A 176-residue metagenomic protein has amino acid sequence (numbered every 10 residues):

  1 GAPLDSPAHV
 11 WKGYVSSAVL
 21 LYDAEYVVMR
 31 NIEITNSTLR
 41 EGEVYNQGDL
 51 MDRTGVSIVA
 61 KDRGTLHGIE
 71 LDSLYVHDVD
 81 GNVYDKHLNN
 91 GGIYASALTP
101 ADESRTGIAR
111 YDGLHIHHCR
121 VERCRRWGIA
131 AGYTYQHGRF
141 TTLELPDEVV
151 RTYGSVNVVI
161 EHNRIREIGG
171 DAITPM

Functional and structural regions predicted by a protein language model:
A2-P3: Acidic glycine-/aspartate-rich tracts in secreted/extracellular proteins
G13-M176: Right-handed parallel beta-helix
